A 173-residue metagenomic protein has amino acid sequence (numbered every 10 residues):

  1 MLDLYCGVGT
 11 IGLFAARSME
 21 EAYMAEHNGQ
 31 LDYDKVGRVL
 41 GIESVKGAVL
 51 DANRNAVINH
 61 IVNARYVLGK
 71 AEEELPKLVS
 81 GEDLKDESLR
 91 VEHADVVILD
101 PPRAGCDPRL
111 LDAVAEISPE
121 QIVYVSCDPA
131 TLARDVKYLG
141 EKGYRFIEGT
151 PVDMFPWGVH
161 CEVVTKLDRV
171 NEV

Functional and structural regions predicted by a protein language model:
M1-V173: Rossmann-like S-adenosyl-L-methionine
